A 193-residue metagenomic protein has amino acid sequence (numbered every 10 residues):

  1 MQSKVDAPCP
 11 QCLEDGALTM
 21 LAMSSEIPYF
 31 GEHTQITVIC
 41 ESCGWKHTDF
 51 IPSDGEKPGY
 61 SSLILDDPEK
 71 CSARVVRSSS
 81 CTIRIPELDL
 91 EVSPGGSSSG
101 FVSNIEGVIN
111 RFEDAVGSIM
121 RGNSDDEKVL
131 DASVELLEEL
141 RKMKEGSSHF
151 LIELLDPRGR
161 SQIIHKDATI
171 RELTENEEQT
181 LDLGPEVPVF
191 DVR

Functional and structural regions predicted by a protein language model:
M1, S24-G31: Short, intrinsically disordered, charge-biased short linear motifs at domain edges
K4-T19, Y29, I39, W45 (+1 more regions): Long C-terminal interaction/binding lobes of large macromolecular proteins
T48-F50: Active-site phosphate-binding and catalytic loops of NTP-dependent enzymes
